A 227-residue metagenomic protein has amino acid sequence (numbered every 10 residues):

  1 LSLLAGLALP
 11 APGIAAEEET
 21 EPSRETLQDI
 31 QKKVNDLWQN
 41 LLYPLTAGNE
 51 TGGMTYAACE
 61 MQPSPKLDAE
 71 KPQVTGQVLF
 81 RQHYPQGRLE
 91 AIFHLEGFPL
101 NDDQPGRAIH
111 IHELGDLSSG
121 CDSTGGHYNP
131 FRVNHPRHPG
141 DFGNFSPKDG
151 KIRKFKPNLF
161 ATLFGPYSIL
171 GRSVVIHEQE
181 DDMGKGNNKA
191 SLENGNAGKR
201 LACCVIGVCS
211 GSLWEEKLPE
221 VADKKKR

Functional and structural regions predicted by a protein language model:
L1-R227: N-terminal leader/targeting pre-sequences
